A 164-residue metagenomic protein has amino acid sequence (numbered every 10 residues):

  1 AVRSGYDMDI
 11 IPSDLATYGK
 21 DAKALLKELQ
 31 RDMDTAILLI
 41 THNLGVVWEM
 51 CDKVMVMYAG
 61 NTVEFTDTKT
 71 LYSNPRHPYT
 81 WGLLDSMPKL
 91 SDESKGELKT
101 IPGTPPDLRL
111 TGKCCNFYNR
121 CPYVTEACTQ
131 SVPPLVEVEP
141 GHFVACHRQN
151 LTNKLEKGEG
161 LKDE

Functional and structural regions predicted by a protein language model:
A1-R31, A36: Glycoside hydrolase catalytic-domain context in secreted enzymes
D7, V47, P105: Gly/Ser/Thr-rich beta-alpha loop segments that engage phosphate groups in nucleotides
K23, K27-G96: P-loop NTP-binding/switch modules centered on Walker-like glycine-rich loops
D67-E164: Charged, flexible cofactor/metal-binding loops and thiol motifs
